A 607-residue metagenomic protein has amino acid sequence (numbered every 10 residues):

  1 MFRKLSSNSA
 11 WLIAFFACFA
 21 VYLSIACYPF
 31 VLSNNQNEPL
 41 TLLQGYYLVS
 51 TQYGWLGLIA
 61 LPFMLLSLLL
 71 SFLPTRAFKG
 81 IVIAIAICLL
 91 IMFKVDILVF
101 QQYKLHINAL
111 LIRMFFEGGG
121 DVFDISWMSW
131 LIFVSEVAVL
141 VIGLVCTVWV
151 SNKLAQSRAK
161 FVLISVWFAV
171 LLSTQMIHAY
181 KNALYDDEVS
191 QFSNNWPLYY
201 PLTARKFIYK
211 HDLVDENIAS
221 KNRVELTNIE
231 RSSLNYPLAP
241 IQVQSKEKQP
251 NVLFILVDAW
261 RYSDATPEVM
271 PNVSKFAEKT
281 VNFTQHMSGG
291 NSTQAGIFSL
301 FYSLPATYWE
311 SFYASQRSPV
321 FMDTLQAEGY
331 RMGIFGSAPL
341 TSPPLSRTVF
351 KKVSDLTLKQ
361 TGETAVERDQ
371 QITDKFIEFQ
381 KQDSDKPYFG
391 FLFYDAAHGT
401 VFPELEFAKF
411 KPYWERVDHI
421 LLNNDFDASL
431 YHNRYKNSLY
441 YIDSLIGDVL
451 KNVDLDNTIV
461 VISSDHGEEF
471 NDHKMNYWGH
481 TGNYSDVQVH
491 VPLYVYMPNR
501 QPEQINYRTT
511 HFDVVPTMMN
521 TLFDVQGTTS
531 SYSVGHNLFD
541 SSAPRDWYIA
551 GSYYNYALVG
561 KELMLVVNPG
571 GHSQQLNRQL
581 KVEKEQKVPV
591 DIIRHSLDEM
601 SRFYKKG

Functional and structural regions predicted by a protein language model:
M1-Y199: Transmembrane and membrane-interface helices of multi-pass, inner-membrane envelope-modifying transferases
S6, A10-F16, S71, T75 (+6 more regions): Membrane-interface soluble catalytic domains
L56, K94, L98, T307 (+8 more regions): Phosphate/oxyanion-binding loops and surfaces in catalytic or ligand/nucleic-acid-binding neighborhoods
V170-H419, G535: Active-site-proximal alpha/beta segments of enzymes that process anionic O-linked groups
L198, S220-K221, D374-K381, E415-T458: A long, amphipathic alpha-helix that forms part of the scaffold/cap immediately adjacent to metal-dependent active
D258, L300, L325, L392 (+4 more regions): Generic structural signal for small/hydrophobic residues in well-ordered secondary structure, especially within
F312-R317, S429-Y441, N483-V489, R500-M518 (+1 more regions): A short beta-strand-to-alpha-helix junction
D454-N499, R545: Histidine-centered active-site microenvironments of extracellular/periplasmic hydrolases and transferases
